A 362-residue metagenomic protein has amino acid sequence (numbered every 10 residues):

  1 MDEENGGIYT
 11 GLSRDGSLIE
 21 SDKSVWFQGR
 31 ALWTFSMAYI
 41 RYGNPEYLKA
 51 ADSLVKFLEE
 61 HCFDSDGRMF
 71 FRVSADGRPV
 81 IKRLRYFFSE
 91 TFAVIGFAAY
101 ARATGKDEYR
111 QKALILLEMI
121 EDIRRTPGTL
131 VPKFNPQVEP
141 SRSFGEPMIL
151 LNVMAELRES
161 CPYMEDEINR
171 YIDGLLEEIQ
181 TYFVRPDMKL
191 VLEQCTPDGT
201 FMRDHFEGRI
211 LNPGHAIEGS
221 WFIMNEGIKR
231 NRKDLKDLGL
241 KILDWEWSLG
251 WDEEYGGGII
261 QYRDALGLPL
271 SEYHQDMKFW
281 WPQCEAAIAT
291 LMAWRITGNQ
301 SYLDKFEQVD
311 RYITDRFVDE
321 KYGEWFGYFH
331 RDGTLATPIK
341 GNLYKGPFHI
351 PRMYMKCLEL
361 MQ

Functional and structural regions predicted by a protein language model:
M1-Q362: Glycan-recognition and catalytic cores of secretory/periplasmic carbohydrate-active enzymes
